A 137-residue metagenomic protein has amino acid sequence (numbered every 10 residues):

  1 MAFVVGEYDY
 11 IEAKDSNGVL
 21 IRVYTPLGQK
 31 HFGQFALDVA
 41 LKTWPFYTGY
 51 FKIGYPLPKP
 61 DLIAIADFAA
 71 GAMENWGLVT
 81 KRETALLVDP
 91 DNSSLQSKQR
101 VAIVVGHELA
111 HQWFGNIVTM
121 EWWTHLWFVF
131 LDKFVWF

Functional and structural regions predicted by a protein language model:
M1-G106, L131, V135: Hydrophobic helix-coil surface modules that form long, contiguous segments used for peptide/substrate interaction
L109-H125: Catalytic Zn2+-binding segment of zinc metalloproteases
H125-V129, F137: Short, intrinsically disordered, charge-balanced linker/junction segments flanking boundaries in proteins
